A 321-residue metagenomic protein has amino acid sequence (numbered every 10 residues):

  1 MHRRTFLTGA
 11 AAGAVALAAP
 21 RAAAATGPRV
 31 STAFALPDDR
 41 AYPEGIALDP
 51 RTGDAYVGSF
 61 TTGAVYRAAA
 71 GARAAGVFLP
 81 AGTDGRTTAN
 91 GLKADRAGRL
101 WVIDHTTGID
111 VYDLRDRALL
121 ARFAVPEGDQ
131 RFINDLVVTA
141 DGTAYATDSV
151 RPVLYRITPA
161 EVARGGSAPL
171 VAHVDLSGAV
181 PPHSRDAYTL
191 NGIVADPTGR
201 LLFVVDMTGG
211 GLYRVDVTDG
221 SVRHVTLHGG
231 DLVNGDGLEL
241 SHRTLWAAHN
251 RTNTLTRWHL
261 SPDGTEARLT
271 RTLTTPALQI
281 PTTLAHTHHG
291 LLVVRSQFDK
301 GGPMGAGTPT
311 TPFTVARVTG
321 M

Functional and structural regions predicted by a protein language model:
T5-A24: N-terminal export signals
P20-L36, G45-A47: C-terminal segment of N-terminal export signals and the immediately downstream linker at the start of the mature
S31-L36, A74-G82, L120-V125, A172-S184 (+2 more regions): A short beta-strand motif characteristic of beta-propeller blades
D38-T52, G82-L100, P126-A144, A179-L201 (+2 more regions): Beta-rich, blade/repeat-based domains predominating in secreted/periplasmic proteins but also intracellular
D39, D49-P50, A55-T62, A94-D95 (+6 more regions): Conserved beta-strand positions in repeat-built beta-propeller and related beta-rich domains
A69-R73, L114-R117, P159-V162, D216-G220 (+2 more regions): Short loop/turn segments that connect beta-strands within beta-propeller blades
R117-L170: Hydrophobic alpha-helical segments and helix pairs
T310-G320: Beta-propeller blade signature
